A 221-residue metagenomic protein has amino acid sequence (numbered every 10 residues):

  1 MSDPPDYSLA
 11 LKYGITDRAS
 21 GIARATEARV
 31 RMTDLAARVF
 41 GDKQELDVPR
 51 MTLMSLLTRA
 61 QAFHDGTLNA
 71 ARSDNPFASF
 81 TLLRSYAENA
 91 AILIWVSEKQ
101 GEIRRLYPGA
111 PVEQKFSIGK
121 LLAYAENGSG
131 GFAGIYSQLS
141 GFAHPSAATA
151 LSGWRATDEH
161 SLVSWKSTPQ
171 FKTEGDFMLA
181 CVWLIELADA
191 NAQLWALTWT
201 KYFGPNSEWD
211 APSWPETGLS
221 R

Functional and structural regions predicted by a protein language model:
M1-L82, E88, I92-L93, G101-R221: A cross-kingdom marker of C-terminal helix-rich interaction/assembly modules
